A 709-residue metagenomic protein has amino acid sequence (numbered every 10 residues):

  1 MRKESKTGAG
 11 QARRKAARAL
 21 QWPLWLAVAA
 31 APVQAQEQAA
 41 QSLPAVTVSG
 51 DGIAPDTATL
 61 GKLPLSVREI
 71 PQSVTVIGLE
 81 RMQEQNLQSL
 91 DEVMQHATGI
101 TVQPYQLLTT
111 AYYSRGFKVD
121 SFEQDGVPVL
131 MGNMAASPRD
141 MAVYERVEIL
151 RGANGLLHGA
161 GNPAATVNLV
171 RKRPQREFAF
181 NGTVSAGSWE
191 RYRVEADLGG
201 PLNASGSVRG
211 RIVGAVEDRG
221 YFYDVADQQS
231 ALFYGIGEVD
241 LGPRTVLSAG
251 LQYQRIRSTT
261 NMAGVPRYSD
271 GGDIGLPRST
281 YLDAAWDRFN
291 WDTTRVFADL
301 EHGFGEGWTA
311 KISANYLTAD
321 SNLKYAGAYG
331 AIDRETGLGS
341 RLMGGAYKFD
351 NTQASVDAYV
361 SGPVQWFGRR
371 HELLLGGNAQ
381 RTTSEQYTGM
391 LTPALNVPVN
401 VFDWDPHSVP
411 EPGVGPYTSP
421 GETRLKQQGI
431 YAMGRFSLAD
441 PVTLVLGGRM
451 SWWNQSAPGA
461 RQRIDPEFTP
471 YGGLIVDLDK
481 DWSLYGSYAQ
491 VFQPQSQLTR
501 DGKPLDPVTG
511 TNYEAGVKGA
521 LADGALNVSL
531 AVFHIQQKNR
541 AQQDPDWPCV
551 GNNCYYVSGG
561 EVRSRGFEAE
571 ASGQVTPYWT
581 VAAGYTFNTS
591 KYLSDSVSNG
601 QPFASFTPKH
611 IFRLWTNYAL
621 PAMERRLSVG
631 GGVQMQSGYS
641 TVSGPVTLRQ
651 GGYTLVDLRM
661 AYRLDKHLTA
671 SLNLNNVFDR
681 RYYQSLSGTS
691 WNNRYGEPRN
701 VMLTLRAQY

Functional and structural regions predicted by a protein language model:
V102, A111, V127-R151, L169-R171: Short acidic/polar hinge/loop motifs at secondary-structure boundaries that mediate gating or recognition
A142-E145, L156-G235, L241-T245, T294 (+2 more regions): Outer-membrane beta-barrel translocator/receptor signature
E217-Y221, Y234-G303, Y316-N351, L395-T423 (+2 more regions): Acidic/polar loop-and-plug regions of large Gram-negative outer-membrane beta-barrel proteins
E238-D240, N351, R370-L374, N378-T382 (+3 more regions): Structural signature of Gram-negative outer-membrane beta-barrels, strongest in the C-terminal barrel of TonB-dependent
R257-Y268, T383-E385, L474-G519, G524-V557 (+3 more regions): Surface-exposed extracellular loop regions of Gram-negative outer-membrane beta-barrel proteins, predominantly
E301-G305, T309-N315, A319-G327, L484 (+3 more regions): Membrane-embedded beta-barrel scaffold of Gram-negative outer-membrane proteins
P441, V557-S643, F678, Q708: Gram-negative outer-membrane beta-barrel transporters
Q634-V642, A661-Y709: C-terminal beta-signal and adjacent terminal beta-strands/loops of Gram-negative outer-membrane beta-barrel proteins
